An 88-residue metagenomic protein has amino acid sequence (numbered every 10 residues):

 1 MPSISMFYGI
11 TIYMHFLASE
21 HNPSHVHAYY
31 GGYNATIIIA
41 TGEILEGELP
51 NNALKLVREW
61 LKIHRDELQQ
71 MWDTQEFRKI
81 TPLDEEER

Functional and structural regions predicted by a protein language model:
M1-M6: Negatively charged, low-complexity tracts enriched in Asp/Glu with abundant Ser/Thr
F7-Y13: Charge-dense, helix-prone N-terminal extensions
H15-N51: A short, structured beta-strand/loop element
L56-R88: C-terminal structural segments of small proteins and small subunits
